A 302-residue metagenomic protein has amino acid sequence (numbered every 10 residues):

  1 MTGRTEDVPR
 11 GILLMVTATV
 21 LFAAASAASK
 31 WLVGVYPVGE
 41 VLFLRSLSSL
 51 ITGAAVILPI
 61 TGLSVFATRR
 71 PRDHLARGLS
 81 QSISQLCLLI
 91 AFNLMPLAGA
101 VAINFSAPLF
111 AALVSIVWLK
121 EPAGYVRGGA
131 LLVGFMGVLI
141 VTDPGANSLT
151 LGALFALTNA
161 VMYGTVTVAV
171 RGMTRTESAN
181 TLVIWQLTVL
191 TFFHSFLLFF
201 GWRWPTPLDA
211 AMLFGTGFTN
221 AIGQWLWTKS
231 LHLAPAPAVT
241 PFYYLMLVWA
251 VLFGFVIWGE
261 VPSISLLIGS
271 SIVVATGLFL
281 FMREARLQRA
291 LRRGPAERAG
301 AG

Functional and structural regions predicted by a protein language model:
R10-A18, I57, G62-C87, L151-N159 (+3 more regions): Loop-to-transmembrane-helix transition segments
T19-A27, A54, G78-L86, P108-L113 (+7 more regions): Hydrophobic/small/kink-forming positions within alpha-helical transmembrane segments of polytopic membrane proteins
K30, V38-G39, G53, G145-P205 (+3 more regions): Transmembrane alpha-helical segments that form core, pore/gating elements of small-molecule transporters/exporters
Y36-I83, M162-T165, W185-F200: Transmembrane alpha-helices of multi-pass small-molecule transport proteins
L44, A100-S106, M173-Q186, Q224-F255: Helix-helix packing/entry segments at the starts of transmembrane helices
S48-T52, I103-V117, L132, T188-F193 (+2 more regions): Alpha-helical transmembrane segments of compact multi-pass small-molecule transporters, enriched in specific families
V101-N104, K120-I140, A146-A153, P207 (+1 more regions): Loop-to-transmembrane alpha-helix entry segments
V248-G302: C-terminal-most transmembrane helix of multi-pass membrane proteins
